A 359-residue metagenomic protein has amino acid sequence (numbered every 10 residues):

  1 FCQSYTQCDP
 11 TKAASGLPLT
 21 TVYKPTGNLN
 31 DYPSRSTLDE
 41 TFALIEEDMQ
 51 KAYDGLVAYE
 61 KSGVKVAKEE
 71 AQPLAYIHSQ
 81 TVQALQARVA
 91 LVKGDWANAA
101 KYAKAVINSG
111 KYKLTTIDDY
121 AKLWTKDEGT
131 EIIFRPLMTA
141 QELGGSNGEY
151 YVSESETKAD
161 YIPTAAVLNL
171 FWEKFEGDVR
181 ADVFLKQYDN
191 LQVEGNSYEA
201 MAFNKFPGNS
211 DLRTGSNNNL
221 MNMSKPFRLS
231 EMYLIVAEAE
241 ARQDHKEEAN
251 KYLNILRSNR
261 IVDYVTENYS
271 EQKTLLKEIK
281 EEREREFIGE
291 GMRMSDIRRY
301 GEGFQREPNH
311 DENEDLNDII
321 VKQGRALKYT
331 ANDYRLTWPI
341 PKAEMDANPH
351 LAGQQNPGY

Functional and structural regions predicted by a protein language model:
F1-Y151, A159-I162, E173-Y359: Acidic/polar-rich alpha-helix caps and helix-coil junctions
L168-F171: Acidic, proline/glycine-rich low-complexity IDRs
